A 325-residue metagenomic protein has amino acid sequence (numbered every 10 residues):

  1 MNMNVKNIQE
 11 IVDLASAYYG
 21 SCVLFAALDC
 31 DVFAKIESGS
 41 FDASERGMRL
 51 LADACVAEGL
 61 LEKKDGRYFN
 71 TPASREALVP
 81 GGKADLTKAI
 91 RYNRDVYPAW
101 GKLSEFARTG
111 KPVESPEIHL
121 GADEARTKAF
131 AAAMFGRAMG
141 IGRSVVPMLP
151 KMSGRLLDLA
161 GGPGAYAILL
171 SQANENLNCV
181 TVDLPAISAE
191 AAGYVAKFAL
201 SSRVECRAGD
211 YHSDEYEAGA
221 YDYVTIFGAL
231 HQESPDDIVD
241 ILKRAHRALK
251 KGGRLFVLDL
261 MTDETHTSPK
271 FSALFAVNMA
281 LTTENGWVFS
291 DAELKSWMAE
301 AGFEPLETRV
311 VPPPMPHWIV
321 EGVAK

Functional and structural regions predicted by a protein language model:
M1-L50, V56, E62-K63, L159 (+1 more regions): Alpha-helical subdomain
D13-A27, A34-K35, M48-G154: Conserved Class I S-adenosyl-L-methionine-dependent methyltransferase catalytic core
